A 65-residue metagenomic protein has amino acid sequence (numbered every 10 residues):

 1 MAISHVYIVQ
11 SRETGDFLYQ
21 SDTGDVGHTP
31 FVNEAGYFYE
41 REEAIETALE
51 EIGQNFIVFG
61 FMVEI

Functional and structural regions predicted by a protein language model:
M1, P30, V63-I65: Short, ordered beta-strand-loop transition motifs
I3-N33: Short aromatic-glycine-(Arg/Gly/Cys) micro-motifs in beta-strand/loop hairpins
A35-I65: Short, mixed-charge low-complexity intrinsically disordered segments
